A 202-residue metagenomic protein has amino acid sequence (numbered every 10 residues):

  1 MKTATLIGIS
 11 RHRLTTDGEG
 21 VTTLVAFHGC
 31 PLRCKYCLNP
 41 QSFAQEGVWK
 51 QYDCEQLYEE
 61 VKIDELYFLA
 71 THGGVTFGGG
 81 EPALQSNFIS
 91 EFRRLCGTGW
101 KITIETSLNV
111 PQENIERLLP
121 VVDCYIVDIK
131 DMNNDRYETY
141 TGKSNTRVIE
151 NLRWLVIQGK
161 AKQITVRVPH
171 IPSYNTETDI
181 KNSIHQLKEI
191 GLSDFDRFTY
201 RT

Functional and structural regions predicted by a protein language model:
M1-E46, I63-L69: N-terminal [4Fe-4S]-dependent radical SAM core
W49: Conserved H-D interstitial segment of serine endopeptidase catalytic domains
K62-L66, T71-G74, G78-G79, A83-R201: Conserved AdoMet/S-adenosylmethionine-binding subsite of the radical SAM
